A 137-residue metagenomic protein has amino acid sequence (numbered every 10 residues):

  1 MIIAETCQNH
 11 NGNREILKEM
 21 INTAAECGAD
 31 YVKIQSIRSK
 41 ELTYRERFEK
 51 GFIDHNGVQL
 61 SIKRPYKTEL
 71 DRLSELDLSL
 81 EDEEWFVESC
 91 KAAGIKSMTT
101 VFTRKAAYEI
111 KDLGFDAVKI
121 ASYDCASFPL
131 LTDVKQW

Functional and structural regions predicted by a protein language model:
M1-I3, E83: N-terminal amphipathic alpha-helix/helix-capping segment at the start of soluble metabolic enzymes
E5, A24, I110: Conserved, mostly hydrophobic/aromatic
C7-N9, Q35-S39, F102-R104, Y123: Active-site beta-loop-alpha junctions enriched in small/polar residues
H10-T23, L78-E81: Glycine-rich anion/phosphate-binding loops
I16, T43-F48, K111-D112: Short acidic, glycine/serine/threonine-rich loops at helix termini
E19-R38, L113-G114: Catalytic domains of carbohydrate-active enzymes, especially glycoside hydrolases
D30-D77: Glycine-rich, proline-tolerant flexible connector loops at the mouths of alpha/beta enzymes
V58-W137: Active-site beta->alpha loop and helix N-cap motifs at the rims of alpha/beta catalytic domains
